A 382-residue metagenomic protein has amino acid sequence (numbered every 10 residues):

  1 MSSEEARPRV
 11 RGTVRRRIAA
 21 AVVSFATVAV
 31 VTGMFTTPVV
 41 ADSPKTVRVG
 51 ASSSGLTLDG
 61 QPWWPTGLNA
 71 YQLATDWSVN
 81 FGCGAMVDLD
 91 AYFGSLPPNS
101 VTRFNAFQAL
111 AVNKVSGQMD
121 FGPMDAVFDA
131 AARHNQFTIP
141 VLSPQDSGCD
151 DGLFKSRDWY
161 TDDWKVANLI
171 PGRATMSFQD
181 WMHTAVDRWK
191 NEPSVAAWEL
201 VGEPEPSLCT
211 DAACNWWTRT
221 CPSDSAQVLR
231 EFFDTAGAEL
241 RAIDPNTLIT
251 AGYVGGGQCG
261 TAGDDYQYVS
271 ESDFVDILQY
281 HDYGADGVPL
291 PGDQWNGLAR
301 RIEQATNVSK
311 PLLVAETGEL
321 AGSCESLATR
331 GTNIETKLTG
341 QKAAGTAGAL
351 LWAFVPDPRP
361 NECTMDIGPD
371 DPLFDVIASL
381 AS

Functional and structural regions predicted by a protein language model:
S2-F25: N-terminal export and membrane-targeting signals
A19, A29-K45: C-terminal region of N-terminal signal peptides and the immediate post-cleavage residues of exported proteins
T46-V275, D286-P289, V308-S309, A321 (+5 more regions): Active-site mouth of glycoside hydrolases
A51, D293-G345: Surface-exposed substrate-engagement region within the catalytic domains of secreted or surface-exposed extracellular
W198, G202, H281, L312-E316: Active-site flanking residues adjacent to catalytic metal/cofactor-binding acidic residues
Y283, G287-W295: Mobile cap/lid helix-loop segments that gate and shape the active-site cleft of serine hydrolases
V355-S382: Extended, alpha-helix-rich binding/interface surfaces that flank or overlap catalytic cores and mediate recognition
